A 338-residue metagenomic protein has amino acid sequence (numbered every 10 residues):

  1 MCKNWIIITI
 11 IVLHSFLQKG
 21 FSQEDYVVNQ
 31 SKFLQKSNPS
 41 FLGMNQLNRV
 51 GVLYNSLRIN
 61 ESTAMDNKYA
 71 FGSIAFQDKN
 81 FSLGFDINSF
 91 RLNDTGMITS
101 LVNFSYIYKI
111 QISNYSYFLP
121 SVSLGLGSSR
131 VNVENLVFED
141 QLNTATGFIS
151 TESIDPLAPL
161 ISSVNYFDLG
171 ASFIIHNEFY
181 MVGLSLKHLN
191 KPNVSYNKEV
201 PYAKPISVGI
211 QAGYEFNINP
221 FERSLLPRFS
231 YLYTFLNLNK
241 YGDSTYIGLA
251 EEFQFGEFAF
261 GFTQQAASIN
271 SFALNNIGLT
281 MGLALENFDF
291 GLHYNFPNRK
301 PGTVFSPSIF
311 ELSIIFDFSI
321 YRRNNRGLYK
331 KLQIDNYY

Functional and structural regions predicted by a protein language model:
M1-W5, I112-N114: Positively charged n-region of N-terminal signal peptides that target proteins for export
I7-S15: Bacterial N-terminal signal peptides
S15-F16, V200: Hydrophobic alpha-helical membrane context
L17-S22: Sec/Tat signal peptide C-region and signal peptidase I cleavage site
Q23-Y338: Subset of outer-membrane beta-barrel
